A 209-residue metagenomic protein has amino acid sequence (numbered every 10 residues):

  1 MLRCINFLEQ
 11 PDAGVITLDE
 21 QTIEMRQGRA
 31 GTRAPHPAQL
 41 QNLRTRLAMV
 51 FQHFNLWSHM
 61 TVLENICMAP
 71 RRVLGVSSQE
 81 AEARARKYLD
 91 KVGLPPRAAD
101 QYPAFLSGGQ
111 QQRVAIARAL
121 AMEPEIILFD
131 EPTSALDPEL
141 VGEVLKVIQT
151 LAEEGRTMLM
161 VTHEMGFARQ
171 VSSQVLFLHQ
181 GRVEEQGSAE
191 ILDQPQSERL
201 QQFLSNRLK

Functional and structural regions predicted by a protein language model:
Q21-G31, S78-R97: Conserved ABC ATPase "signature" region
I23-A48, S78-Q79, L192-P195: ABC ATPase NBD coupling module
Y102-L106, Q110: Conserved ABC ATPase signature
E123: Conserved catalytic motifs of ABC-family nucleotide-binding domains
I127-D130: Catalytic Walker B motif of ABC-type/P-loop ATPase nucleotide-binding domains
T162-H163: H-loop/switch region of ABC-family ATPase nucleotide-binding domains
Q180-G181: Conserved ABC ATPase "signature" C-loop
